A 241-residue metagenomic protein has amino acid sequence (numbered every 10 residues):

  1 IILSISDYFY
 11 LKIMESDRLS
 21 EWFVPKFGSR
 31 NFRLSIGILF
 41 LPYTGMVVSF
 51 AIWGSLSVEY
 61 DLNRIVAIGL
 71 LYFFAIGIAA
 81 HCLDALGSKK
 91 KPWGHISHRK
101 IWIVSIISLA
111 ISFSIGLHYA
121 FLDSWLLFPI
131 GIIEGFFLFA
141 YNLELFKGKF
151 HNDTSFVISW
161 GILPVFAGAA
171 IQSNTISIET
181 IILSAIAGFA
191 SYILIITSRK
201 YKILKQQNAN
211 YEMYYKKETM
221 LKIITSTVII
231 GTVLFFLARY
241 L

Functional and structural regions predicted by a protein language model:
I1-I2, D7-Y10, M14-L86: Topogenic membrane-insertion module of multi-pass membrane proteins
E15-F23, T44-V58, F74-A80, K100-I107 (+2 more regions): Hydrophobic alpha-helical transmembrane segments
R33-I36, P42-I52, I65, L70 (+2 more regions): Multi-pass membrane catalytic core of lipid/isoprenoid biosynthesis enzymes
V47-V48, I52, G69-G77, L109 (+3 more regions): Alpha-helical transmembrane spans of integral membrane proteins, capturing the lipid-embedded, hydrophobic core of TM
I52-L70, F113-P129, P164-L183, F236-L241: Helix-coil boundary and interhelical linker segments in multi-pass alpha-helical membrane proteins
A80-W93, F136-F150, I196-K202: C-terminal ends of transmembrane helices
K100-Q172: Intramembrane alpha-helical segments
F189-L241: C-terminal transmembrane helix-loop-helix hairpin of multi-pass membrane proteins
